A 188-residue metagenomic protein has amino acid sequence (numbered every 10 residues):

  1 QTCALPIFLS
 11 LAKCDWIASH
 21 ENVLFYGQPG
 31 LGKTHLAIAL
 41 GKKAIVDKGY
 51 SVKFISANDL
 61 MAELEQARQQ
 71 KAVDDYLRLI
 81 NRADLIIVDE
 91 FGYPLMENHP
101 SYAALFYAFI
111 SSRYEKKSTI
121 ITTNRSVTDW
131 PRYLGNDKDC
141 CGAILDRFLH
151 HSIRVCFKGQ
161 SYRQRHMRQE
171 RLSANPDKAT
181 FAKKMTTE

Functional and structural regions predicted by a protein language model:
Q1-L5: Short, small-residue-biased leader/transition segments that mark boundaries at the very start of proteins
P6-I17: Pre-Walker A adenine-sensing motif
W16, E21-V23, A44-I45: Mid-protein regulatory/catalytic core that forms ligand/cofactor-binding pockets and protein-protein interaction
H20-L36: Walker A/P-loop nucleotide-binding motif
E21, G49-S51, R82-I86, Y114-I121: Loop/turn-to-beta-strand initiation segments
Y26, K53-S56, I87-V88, I121-T122: Short, conserved beta-strand edge motifs with alternating hydrophobic and charged residues
G41-I55: Post-Walker A helix-loop "phosphate-sensing" segment adjacent to the P-loop in P-loop NTPases
L60-A67, K71-N81, F91-E188: Replace "adjacent to P-loop NTPase cores in ATP/GTP-dependent enzymes" with "adjacent to NTP-binding cores
